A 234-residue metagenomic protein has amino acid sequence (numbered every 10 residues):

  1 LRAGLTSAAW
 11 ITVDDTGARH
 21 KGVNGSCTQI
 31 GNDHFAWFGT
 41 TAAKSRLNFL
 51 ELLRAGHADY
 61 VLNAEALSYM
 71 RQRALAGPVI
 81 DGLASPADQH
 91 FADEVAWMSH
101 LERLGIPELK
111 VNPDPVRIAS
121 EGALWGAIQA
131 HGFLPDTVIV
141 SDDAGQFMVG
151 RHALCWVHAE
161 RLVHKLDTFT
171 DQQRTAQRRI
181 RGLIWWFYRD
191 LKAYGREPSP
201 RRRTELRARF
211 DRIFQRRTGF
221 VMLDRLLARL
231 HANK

Functional and structural regions predicted by a protein language model:
L1-K234: Catalytic center-proximal scaffold of phosphoryl-transfer enzymes
